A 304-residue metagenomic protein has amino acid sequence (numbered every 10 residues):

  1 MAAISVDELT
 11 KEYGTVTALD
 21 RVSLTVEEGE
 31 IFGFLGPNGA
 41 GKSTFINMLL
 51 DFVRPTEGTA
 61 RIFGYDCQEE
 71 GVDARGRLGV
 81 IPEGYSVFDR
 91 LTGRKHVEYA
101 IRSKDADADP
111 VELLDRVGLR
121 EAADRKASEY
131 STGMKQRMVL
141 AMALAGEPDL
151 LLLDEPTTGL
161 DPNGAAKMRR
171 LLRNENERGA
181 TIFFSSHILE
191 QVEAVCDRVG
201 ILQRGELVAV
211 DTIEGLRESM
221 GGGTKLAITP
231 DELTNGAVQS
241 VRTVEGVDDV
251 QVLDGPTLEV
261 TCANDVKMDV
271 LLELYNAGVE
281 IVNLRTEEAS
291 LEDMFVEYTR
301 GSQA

Functional and structural regions predicted by a protein language model:
A2-V6, K11-Q203, L207-A209: ABC transporter nucleotide-binding domains
A18, Q191, L233-A237, V266-K267 (+1 more regions): Short phosphate-engaging motifs
C67, D231-L233, A263, E288: Short beta->alpha junction loops/turns
G79, D105, V139, E218-G222 (+2 more regions): A generic structural signal for secondary-structure junctions that act as hinges or helix/strand caps at the edges
D124, D249-V252, T286: Hydrophobic/anchoring residues in structured secondary elements
R170-T261: ABC transporter nucleotide-binding domain
C262-A304: C-terminal coupling/interaction segments
